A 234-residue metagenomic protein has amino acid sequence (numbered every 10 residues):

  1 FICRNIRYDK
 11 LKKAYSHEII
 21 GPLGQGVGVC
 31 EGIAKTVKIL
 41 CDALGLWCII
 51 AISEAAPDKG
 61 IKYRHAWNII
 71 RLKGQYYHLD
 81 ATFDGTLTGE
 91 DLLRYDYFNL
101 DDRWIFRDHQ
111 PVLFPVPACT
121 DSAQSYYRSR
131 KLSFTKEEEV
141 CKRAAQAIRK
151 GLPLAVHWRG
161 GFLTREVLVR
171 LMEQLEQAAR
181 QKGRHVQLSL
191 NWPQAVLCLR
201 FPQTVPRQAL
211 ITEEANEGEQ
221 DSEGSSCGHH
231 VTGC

Functional and structural regions predicted by a protein language model:
F1-P22: Secondary-structure boundary elements
I6-D9, D80, S189-P193: Acidic/polar residues at beta-strand termini and the immediately following turn/coil
G24-G32: Soluble non-cytosolic domains of exported or imported proteins
G32-R103: Hydrophobic/aromatic-rich core segments of domains that either
L93-G218: Low-complexity, Gly/Ser/Thr/Pro-rich intrinsically disordered linker/tail segments
S222-S226: Serine residues within intrinsically disordered or low-complexity segments
